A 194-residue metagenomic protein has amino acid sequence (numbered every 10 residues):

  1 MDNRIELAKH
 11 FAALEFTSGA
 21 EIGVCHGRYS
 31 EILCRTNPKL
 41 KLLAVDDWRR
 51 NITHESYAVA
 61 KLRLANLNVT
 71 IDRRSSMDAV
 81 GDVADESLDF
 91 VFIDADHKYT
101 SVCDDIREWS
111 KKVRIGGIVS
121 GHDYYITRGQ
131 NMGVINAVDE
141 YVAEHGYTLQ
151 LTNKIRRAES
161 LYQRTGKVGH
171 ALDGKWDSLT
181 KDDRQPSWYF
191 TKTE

Functional and structural regions predicted by a protein language model:
R4-E194: S-adenosylmethionine/decaboxylated-SAM
